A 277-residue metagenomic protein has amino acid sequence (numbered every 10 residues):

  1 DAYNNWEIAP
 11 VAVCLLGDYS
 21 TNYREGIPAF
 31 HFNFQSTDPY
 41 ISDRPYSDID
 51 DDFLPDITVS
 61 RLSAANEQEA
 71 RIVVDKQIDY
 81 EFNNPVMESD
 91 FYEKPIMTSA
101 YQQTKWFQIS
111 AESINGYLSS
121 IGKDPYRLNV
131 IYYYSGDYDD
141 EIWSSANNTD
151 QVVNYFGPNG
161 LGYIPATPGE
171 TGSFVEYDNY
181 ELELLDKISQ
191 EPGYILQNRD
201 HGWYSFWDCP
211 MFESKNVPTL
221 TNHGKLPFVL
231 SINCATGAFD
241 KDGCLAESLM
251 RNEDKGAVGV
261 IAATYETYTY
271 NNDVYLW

Functional and structural regions predicted by a protein language model:
D1-W277: Cysteine-dependent hydrolase recognition
